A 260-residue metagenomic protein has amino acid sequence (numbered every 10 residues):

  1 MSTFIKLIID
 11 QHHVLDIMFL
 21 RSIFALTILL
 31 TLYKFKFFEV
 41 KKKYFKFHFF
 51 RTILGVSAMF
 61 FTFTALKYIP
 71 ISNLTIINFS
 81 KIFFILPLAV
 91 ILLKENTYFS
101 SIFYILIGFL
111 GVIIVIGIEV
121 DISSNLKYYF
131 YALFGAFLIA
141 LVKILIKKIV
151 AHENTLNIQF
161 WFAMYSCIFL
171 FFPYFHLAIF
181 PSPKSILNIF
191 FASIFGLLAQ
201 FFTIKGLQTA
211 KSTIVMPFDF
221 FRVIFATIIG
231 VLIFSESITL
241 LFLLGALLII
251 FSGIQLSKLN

Functional and structural regions predicted by a protein language model:
M1-H12, I17, F60-I71, I77 (+3 more regions): Juxtamembrane C-cap of transmembrane helices in multi-pass membrane transport proteins
T3-K6, V14, L29, L86 (+1 more regions): Transmembrane alpha-helical segments that form core, pore/gating elements of small-molecule transporters/exporters
Q11-S57, L138-V142, F160-H176: Transmembrane alpha-helices of multi-pass small-molecule transport proteins
L20, L74-S80, I149-Y165, Q200-V231 (+1 more regions): Helix-helix packing/entry segments at the starts of transmembrane helices
L30, T52, V56-F60, I82-P87 (+7 more regions): Hydrophobic/small/kink-forming positions within alpha-helical transmembrane segments of polytopic membrane proteins
F37-T62, K127-G135, F180-L198: Loop-to-transmembrane-helix transition segments
K81-F103, I224-L243: C-terminal transmembrane-helix exit sites in multi-pass transporters
S100-G117, L241-K258: Hydrophobic transmembrane alpha-helices of multi-pass small-molecule transport proteins
